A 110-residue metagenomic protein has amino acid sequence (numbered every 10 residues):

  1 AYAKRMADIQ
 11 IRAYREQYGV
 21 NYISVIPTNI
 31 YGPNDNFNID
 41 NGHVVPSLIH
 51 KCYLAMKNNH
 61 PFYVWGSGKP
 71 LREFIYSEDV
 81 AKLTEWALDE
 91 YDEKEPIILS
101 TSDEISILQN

Functional and structural regions predicted by a protein language model:
A1-T28, V44-N58: Active-site Tyr-X1-5-Lys
M6-A7, Y76-D79: Conserved cofactor-binding/catalytic machinery of classical short-chain dehydrogenase/reductase
V25, V64-W65, L99: Hydrophobic residues at beta-strand termini and immediately following loops that shape nucleotide-binding pockets
I26, D79, Q109: Ca2+-coordinating acidic residues in Ca2+-binding motifs
I30-S47, K57-P61, S77-E78, W86-L99 (+1 more regions): Glycine/proline-rich active-site loop of Rossmann-fold NAD(P)-dependent oxidoreductases
G66-P70: Catalytic Tyr-x(3-8)-Lys segment
